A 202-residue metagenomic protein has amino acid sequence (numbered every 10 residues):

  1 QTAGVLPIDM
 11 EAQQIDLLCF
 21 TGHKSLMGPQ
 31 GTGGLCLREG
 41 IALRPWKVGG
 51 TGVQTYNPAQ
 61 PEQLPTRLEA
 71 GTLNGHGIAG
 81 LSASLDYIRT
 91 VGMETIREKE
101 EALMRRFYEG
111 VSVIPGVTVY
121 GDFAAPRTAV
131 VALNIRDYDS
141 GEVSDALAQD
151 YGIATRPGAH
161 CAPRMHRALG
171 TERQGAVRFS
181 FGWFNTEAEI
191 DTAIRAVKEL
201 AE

Functional and structural regions predicted by a protein language model:
Q1-E202: Pyridoxal 5′-phosphate
